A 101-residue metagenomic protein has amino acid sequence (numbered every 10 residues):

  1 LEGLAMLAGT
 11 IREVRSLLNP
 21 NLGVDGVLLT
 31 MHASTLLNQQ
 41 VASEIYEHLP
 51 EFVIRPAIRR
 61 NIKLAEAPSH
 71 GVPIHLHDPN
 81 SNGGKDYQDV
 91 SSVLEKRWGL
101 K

Functional and structural regions predicted by a protein language model:
L1-R59: Conserved catalytic-core segment of NTP-binding enzymes
I11, S91-L94: Hydrophobic residues within well-ordered, non-membrane alpha-helices that form the packing/core of soluble catalytic
R60-P68: Short, glycine-rich, amphipathic interfacial segments at transmembrane boundaries or analogous
P68-D89: C-terminal boundary of histidine-terminating zinc-finger modules
L94-K101: Short, hydrophobic alpha-helical segments
